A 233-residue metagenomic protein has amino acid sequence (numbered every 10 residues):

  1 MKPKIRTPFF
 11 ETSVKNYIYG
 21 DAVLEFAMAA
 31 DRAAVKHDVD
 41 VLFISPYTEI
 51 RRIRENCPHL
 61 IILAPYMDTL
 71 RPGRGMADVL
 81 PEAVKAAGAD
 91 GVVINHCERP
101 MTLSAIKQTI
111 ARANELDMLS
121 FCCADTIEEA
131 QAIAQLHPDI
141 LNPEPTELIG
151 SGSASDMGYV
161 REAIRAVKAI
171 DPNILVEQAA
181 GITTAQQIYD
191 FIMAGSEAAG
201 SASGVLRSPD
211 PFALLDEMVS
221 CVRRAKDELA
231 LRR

Functional and structural regions predicted by a protein language model:
M1-V79, S120, E128-H137, D216: Conserved N-terminal beta1-alpha1 strand-loop-helix module at the mouth
K15, P46, V84, E144 (+3 more regions): Conserved, mostly hydrophobic/aromatic
P58-A113: Glycine/small-residue-rich loop that forms an oxyanion/phosphate-binding "nest" at active or ligand-binding sites
P65-T69, G73-M76, S104, C122-I127 (+1 more regions): Glycine-rich beta-to-alpha transition loops that act as phosphate-gripper elements at the mouths of alpha/beta enzyme
L70-R71, A77, P138-R165, I174 (+2 more regions): Glycine/Thr-rich beta-alpha phosphate-binding loop at enzyme active sites
V79, A124-H137, G181-A199: Catalytic cores of alpha/beta
D90-M101, L141-S153, A194-L215: Glycine-rich phosphate-binding active-site loops on the catalytic face of alpha/beta enzymes
T109-E115, S155-G158, G204-R233: C-terminal helical cap(s) of enzyme catalytic domains, especially alpha/beta-barrels
